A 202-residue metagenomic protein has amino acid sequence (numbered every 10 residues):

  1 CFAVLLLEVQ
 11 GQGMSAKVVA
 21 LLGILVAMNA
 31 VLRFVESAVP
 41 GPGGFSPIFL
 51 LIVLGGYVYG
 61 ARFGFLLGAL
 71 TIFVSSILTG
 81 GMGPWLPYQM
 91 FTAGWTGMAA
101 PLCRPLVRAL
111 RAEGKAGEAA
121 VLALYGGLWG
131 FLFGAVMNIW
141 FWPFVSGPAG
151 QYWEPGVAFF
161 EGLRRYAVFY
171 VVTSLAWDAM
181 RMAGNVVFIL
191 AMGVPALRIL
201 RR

Functional and structural regions predicted by a protein language model:
C1-L54: Hydrophobic transmembrane alpha-helices
F2, I24, M28-V31, L70 (+8 more regions): Lipid-exposed faces of alpha-helical membrane segments in multi-pass integral membrane proteins
L6-E8, I48-G64, A99-C103: Generic transmembrane alpha-helix motif of multi-pass integral membrane proteins
S15-L22, G60-G64, A196: Membrane-interfacial loop-to-transmembrane alpha-helix junctions, especially the N-terminal start
V31-P47, L70-R104: Interfacial aromatic-anchored transmembrane helix boundaries in multi-pass membrane proteins
A38-P47, M82-P87, R104-R202: Membrane-embedded alpha-helical hairpins and interfacial helices in multi-pass inner-membrane proteins
G64-G68, L122-A123: Alpha-helical transmembrane segments and their helix-entry boundary regions
